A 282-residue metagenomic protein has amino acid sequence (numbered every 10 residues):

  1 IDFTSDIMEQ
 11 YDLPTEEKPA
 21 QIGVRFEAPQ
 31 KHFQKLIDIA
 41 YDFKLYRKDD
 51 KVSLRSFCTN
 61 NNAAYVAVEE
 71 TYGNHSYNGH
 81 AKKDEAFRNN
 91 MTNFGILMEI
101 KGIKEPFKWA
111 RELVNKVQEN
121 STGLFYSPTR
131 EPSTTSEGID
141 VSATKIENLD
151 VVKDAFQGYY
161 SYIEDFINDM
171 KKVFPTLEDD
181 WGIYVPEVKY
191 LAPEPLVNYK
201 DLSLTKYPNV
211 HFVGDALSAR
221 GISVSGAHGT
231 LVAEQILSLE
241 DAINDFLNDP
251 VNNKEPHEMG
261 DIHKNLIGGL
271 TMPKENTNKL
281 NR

Functional and structural regions predicted by a protein language model:
I1-K279: Residues forming the flavin
